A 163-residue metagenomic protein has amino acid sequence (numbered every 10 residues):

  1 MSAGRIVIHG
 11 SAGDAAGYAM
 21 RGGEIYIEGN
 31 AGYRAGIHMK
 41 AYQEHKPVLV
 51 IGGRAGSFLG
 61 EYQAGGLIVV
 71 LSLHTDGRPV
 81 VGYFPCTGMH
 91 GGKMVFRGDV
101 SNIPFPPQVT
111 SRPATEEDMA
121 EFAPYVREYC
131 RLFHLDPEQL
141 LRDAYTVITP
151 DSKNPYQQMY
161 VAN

Functional and structural regions predicted by a protein language model:
M1-N163: Long, distal/terminal scaffolding or interaction modules with repetitive or compositionally biased sequence
